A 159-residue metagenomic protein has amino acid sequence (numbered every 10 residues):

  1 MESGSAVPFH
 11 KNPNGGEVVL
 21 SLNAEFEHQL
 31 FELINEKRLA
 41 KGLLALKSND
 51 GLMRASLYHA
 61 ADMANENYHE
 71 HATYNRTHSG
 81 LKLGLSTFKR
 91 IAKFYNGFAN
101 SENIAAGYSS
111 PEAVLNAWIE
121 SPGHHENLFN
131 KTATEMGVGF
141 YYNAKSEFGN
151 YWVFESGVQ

Functional and structural regions predicted by a protein language model:
M1-Q159: Functional surface patches built around histidine and acidic residues
